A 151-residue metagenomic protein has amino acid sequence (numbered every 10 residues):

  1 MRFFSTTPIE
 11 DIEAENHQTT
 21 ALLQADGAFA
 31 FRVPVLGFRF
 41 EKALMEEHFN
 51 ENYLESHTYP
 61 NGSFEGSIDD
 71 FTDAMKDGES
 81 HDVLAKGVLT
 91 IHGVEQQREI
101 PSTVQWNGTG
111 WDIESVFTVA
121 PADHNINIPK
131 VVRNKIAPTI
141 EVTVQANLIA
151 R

Functional and structural regions predicted by a protein language model:
M1-R151: Low-complexity, acidic/polar, glycine-enriched regions of mature
